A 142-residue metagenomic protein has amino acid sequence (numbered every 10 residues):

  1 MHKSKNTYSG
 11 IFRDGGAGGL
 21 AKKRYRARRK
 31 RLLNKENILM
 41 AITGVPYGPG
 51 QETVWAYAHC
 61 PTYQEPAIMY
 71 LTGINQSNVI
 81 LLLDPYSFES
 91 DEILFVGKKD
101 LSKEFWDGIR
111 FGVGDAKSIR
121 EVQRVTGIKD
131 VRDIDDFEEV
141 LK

Functional and structural regions predicted by a protein language model:
M1-K142: A composition/biophysics-driven feature that prefers long, compositionally simple stretches
